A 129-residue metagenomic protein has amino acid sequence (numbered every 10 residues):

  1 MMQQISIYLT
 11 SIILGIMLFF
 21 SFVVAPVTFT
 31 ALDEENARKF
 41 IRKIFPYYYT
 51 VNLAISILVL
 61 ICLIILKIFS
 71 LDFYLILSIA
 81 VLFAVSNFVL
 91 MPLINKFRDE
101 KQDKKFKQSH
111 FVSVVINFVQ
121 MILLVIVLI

Functional and structural regions predicted by a protein language model:
M1-I129: Polytopic transmembrane helical bundles with strong interfacial aromatic enrichment
